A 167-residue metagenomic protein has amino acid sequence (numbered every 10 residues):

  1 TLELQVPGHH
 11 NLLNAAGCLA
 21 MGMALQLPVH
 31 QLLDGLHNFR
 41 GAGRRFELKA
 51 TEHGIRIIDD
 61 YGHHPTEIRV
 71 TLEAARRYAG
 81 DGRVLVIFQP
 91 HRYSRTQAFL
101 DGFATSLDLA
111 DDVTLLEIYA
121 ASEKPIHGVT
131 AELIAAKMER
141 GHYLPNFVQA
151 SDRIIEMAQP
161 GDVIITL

Functional and structural regions predicted by a protein language model:
T1: Acidic-glycine-rich active-site phosphate/pyrophosphate-binding loop
L4: Histidine-centered acyl-transfer/condensation active-site motif and its immediate structural neighborhood
P7-H10, G17-L167: ATP-dependent carboxylate-amine ligase
